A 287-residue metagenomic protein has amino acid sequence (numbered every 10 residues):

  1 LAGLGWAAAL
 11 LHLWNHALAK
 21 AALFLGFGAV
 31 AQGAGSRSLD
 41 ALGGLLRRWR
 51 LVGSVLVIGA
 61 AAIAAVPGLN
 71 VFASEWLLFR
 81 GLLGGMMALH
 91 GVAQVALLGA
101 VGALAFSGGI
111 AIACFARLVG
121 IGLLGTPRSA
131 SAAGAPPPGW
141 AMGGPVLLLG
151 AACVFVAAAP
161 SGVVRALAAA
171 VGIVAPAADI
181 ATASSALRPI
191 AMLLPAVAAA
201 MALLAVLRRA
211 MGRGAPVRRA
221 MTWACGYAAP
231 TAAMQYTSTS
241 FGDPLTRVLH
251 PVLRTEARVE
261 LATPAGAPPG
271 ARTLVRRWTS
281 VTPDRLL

Functional and structural regions predicted by a protein language model:
L1-L39: Alpha-helical multi-pass transmembrane bundles of energy-transducing inner-membrane proteins
A2-L4, G85-A100, P176-M192: Membrane-interface segments at the starts/ends of alpha-helical transmembrane spans
L13, A17-A21, F106, I110 (+1 more regions): Hydrophobic transmembrane alpha-helical segments of multi-pass transport and channel proteins
K20, F24-F27, S36, E75-W76 (+3 more regions): Alpha-helical transmembrane segments of polytopic integral membrane proteins, especially the permease/helical cores
K20-F24, L97-P137, M192-A220: Predominantly late transmembrane helices and immediately cytosolic-facing juxtamembrane segments
G28-M86, A93-S107, A130-F155, A228-M234: Interfacial and helix-entry/exit segments of alpha-helical transmembrane bundles in multi-pass inner-membrane proteins
D40-R47, I121-R128, G172, T222 (+1 more regions): Short amphipathic alpha-helical coupling elements at transmembrane boundaries
P160-L193, R209-L287: Aromatic-capped, Gly/Pro-kinked transmembrane alpha-helices
